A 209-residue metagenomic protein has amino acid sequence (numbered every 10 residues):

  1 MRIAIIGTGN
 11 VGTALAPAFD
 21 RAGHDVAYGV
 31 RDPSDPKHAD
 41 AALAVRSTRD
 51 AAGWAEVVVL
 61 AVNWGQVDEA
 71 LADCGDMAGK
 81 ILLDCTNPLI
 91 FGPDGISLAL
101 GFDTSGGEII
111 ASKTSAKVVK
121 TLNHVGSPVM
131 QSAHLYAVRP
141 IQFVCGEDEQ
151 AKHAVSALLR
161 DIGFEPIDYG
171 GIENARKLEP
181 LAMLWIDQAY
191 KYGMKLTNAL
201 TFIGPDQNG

Functional and structural regions predicted by a protein language model:
M1-H38: NAD(P)+-binding Rossmann beta1-loop-alpha1 motif at the extreme N-terminus of oxidoreductases
A44-T48, G170: Short acidic-hydrophobic, aromatic-tinged amphipathic segments that line or gate anion-handling sites
T48-I81, C85-G92: Rossmann-like NAD(P)-binding element
T86-P128, S132-H134: Rossmann-fold NAD(P)-binding glycine/threonine-rich loop
P140-G209: Active-site-lining helix/loop region of Rossmann-like oxidoreductase modules
